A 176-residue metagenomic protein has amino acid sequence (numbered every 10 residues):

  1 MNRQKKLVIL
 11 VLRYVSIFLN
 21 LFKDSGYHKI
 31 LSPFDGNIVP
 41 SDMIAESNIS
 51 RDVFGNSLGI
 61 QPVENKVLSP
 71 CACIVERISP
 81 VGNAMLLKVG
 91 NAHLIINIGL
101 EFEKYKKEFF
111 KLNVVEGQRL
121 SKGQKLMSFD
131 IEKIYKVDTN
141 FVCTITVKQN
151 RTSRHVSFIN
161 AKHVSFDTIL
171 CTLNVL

Functional and structural regions predicted by a protein language model:
M1-L176: Contiguous, well-folded functional domains in the mature portion of proteins
